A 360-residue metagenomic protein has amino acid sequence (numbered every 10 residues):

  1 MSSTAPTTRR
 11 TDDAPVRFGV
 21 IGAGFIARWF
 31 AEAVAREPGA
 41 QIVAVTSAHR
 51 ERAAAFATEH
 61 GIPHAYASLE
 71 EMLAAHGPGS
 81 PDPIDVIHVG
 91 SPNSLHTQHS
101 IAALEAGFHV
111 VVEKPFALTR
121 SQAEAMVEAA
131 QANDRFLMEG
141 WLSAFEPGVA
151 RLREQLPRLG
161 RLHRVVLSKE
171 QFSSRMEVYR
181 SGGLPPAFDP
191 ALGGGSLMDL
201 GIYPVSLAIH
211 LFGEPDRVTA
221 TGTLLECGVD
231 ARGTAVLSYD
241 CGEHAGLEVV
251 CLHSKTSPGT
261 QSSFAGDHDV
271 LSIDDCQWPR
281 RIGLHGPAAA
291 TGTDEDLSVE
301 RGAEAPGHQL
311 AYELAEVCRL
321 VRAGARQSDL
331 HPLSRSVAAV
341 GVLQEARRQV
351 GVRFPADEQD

Functional and structural regions predicted by a protein language model:
M1-D12, V86-H88, E316-D360: C-terminal helix-rich "cap/oligomerization" subdomain common to oxidoreductases
M1-H60, P81: N-terminal Rossmann-like dinucleotide-binding module
S2-S3, V205-P279, V317-A323: Contiguous beta-strand/loop segments that form the cofactor/metal-binding neighborhood of enzyme cores
H60, H64-A129: Beta-loop-alpha module in the N-terminal Rossmann-like domain of NAD(P)-dependent dehydrogenases, especially those
Y66, V112, L137-E139, I273: Hydrophobic residues in well-ordered beta-strands that form the structural core
E124-S143, R161-V165: Rossmann-fold dehydrogenase core element
S143-D216: Predominantly a Rossmann-like dinucleotide-binding segment in NAD(P)-dependent oxidoreductases
R301-A315, H331: Active-site loop of classical SDR/Rossmann-like NAD(P)-dependent oxidoreductases, centered on the catalytic Tyr-X3-Lys
